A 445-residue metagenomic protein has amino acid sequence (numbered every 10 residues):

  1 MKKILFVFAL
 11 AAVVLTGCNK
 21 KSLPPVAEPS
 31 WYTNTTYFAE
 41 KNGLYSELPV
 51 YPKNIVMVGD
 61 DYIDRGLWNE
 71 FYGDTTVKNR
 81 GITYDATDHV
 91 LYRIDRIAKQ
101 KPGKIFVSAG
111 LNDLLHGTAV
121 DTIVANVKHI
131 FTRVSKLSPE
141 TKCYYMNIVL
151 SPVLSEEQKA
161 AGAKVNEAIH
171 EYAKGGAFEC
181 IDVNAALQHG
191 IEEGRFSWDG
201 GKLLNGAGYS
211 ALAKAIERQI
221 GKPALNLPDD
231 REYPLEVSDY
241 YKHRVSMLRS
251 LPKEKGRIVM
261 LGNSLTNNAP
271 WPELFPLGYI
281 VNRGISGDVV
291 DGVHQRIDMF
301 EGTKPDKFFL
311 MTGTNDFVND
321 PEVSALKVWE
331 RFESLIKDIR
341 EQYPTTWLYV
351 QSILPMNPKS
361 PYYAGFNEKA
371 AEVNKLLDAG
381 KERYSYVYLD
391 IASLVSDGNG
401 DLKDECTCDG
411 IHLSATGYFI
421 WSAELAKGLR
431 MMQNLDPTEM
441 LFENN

Functional and structural regions predicted by a protein language model:
M1-V58, W68-N69, Q100, E171-K174 (+8 more regions): N-terminal secretory targeting modules
M57, V77-N79, C180, M260 (+2 more regions): Conserved beta-strand scaffold positions in the cores of enzyme catalytic domains, especially in NTP/NDP-utilizing
V58, I63-T76, T87-V124, I148-P152 (+6 more regions): Oxyanion-hole/transition-state-stabilizing segment in secreted/luminal serine hydrolases and related acyltransferases
N79-T83, N112-V120, V153-E157, W198-L203 (+4 more regions): Second-shell loop/turn segments in exported
V120-I130, K159-N166, A325-E333, F366-N374: Charged helix-capping and loop-helix junction motifs
I130-V134, L335-I339: Hydrophobic positions in alpha-helices of CheY-like receiver
S138-K142, Y343-W347: A short helix->loop->beta-strand "cap" motif at the edges of active sites that frequently abuts
L150-E232, P355-N445: Catalytic His-Asp segment of secreted/periplasmic serine-dependent ester chemistry enzymes
